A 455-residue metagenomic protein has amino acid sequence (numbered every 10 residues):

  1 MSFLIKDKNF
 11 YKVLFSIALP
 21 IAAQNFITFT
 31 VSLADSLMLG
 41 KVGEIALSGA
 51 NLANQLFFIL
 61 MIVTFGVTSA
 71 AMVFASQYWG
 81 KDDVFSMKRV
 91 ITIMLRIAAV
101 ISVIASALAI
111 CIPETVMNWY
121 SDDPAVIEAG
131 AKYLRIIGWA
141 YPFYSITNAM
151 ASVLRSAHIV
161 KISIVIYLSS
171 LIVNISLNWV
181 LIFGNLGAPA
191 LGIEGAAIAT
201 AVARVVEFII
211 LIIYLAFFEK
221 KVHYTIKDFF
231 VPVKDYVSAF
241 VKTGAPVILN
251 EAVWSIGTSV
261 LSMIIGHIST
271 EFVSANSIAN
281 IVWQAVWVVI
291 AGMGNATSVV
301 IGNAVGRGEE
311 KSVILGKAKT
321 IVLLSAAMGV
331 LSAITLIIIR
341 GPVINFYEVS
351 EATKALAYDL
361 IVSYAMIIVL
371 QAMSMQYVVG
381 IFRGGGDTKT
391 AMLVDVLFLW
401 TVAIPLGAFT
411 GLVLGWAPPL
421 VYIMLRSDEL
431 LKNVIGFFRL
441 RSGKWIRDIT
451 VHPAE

Functional and structural regions predicted by a protein language model:
M1-I21, A75-A140, A188-G244, I301-I368 (+1 more regions): Short alpha-helical transmembrane segments in multi-pass integral membrane proteins
F10, A22, A34-M38, A46 (+10 more regions): Hydrophobic alpha-helical segments typical of transmembrane helices and their membrane-interface/capping positions
S16-D35, I136, T147, S170 (+5 more regions): Transmembrane helical elements of multi-pass membrane transporters/channels
I21, N25, S36-L37, V73 (+14 more regions): Transmembrane alpha-helix boundary and packing residues in multipass membrane permease domains and related
A22, F26, T30, A34 (+17 more regions): Generic alpha-helical transmembrane segments of integral inner-membrane proteins, especially permease/transport modules
F26, T30-S48, M117-P124, V180-L191 (+4 more regions): Helix-terminus/linker motif at the lipid-water interface of multi-pass membrane proteins
L47-A107, Y144-S163, S262, V273-R340 (+1 more regions): Small-residue-rich hydrophobic transmembrane alpha-helices
T68, I137-S156, S163-N174, A196-L211 (+5 more regions): Short runs within selected transmembrane alpha-helices of multi-pass transporters and secretion channels
